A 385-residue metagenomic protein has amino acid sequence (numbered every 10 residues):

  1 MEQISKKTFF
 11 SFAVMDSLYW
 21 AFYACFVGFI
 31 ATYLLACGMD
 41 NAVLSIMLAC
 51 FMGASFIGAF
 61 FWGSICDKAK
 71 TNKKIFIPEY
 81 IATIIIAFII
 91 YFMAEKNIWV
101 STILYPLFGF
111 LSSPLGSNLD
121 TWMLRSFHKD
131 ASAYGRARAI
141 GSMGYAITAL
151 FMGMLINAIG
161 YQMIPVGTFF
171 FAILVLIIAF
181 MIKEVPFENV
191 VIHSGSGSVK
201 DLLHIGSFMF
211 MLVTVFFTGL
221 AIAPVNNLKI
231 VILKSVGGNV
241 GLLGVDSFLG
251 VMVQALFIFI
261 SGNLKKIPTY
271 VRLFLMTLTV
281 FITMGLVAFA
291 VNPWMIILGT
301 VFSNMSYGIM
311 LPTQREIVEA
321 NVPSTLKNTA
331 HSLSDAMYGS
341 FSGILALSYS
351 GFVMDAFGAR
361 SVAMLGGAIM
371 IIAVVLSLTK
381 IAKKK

Functional and structural regions predicted by a protein language model:
M1-K6, I182-V213: Juxtamembrane intracellular "pre-TM" segments in multi-pass secondary transporters
E2-M52, S207-D246, L311: Helix-loop boundary and gating motifs at the non-cytosolic
S17, I98-G116, F216, M295-I309: Hydrophobic core of transmembrane alpha-helices in multi-pass small-molecule transporters, especially MFS/SLC-type
I57-T71, I156, L256-T269, M354-D355: Helix-to-loop junctions at the C-terminal end of transmembrane segments in multipass secondary transporters
K74-F88, V271-L286, G367: Structural signature of the two symmetry-related core transmembrane helices
S112-H128, I309-V322: Intracellular juxtamembrane helix-capping segments at the cytosolic ends of symmetry-related transmembrane helices
M154-F170, G351-M370: A membrane-interface helix-boundary motif in multi-pass transporters
T325-A356: A late C-terminal transmembrane helix in Major Facilitator Superfamily
